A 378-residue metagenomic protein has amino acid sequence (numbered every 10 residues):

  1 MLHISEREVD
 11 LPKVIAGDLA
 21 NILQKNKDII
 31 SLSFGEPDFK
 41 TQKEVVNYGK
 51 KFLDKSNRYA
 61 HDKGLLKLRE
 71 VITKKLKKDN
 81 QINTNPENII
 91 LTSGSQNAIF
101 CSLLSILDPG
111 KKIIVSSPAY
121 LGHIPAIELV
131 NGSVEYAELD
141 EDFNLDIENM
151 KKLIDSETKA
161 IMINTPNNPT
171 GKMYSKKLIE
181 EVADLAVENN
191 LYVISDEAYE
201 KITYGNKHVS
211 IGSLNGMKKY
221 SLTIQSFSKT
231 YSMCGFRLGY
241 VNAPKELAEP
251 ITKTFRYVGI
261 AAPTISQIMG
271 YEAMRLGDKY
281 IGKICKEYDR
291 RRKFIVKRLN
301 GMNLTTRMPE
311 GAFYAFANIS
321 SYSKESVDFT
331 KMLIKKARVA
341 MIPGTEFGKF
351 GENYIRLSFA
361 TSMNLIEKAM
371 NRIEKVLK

Functional and structural regions predicted by a protein language model:
L2-G94, C101, M274-L276, L377-K378: N-terminal small-domain helix-loop-helix segment of the aminotransferase-like
N26, V130, E188-N189, M302 (+1 more regions): Helix C-cap/helix->beta junction micro-motif
S105-I127: Conserved PLP-anchoring active-site segment centered on the Schiff-base-forming lysine
K111, G132, E188-Y192, K218-K219: A short helix->loop->beta-strand "cap" motif at the edges of active sites that frequently abuts
E141-G205: Active-site phosphate-binding strand-loop segment of PLP-dependent enzymes
K218-D289, K293, K297-M302, K375-L377: Conserved core segment of the aminotransferase class I/II
Y271, E287-V296, T306-I319, G351: Conserved glycine-rich beta-strand-loop-beta hairpin in the small C-terminal domain of fold type I
E325, M332-M341, F347-K378: PLP-dependent enzyme catalytic core of the Aspartate aminotransferase-like
